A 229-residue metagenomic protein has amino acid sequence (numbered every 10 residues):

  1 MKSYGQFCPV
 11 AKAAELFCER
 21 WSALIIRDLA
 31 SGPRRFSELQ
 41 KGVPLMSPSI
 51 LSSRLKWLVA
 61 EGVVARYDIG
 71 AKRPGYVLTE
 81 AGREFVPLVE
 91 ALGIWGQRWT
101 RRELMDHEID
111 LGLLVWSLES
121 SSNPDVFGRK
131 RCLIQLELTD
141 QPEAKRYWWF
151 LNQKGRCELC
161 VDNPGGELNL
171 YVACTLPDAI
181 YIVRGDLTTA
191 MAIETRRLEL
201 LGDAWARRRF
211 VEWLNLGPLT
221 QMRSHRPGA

Functional and structural regions predicted by a protein language model:
M1-L58: Active-site-proximal cofactor/substrate-binding loop regions of enzyme domains
P33, S37-K41, M46-R73, V77-A229: Feature captures hydrophobic
